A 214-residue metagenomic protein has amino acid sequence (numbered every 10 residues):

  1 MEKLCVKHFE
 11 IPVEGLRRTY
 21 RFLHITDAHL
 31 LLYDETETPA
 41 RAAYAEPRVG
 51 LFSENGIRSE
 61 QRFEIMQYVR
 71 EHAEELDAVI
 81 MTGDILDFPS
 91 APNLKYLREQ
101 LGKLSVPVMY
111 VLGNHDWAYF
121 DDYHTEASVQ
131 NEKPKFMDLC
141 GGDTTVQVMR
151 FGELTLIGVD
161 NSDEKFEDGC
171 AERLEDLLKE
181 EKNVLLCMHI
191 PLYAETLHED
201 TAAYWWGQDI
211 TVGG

Functional and structural regions predicted by a protein language model:
M1-P92: N-terminal active-site segment of His-dependent metallophosphoesterases
C5-E14, A91-N183, A203-G213: Extended active-site neighborhood of metal-dependent phosphoesterases/phosphodiesterases
H24-T26, A78-D84, V108-N114, V159-D160 (+1 more regions): Active-site neighborhood of phospho(di)ester-bond hydrolases with catalytic His/Asp-centered motifs
A28-L30, I85-F88, N114-A118, S162-K165 (+1 more regions): Solvent-exposed loop/turn segments at secondary-structure junctions within structured extracellular/periplasmic domains
Y33-T38, F120-T125, T196-T201: Short aromatic-enriched loop/helix-cap "lid" or pocket-rim segments at secondary-structure transitions that line
T36-I57, A127-K133, A202-G214: Charged, glycine/proline-rich intrinsically disordered loops and linkers
F52-R58, Y110-N114, G141-D143, L186-Y193: Short C-terminal domain-edge/linker segments immediately following a structured domain
E181-A202: Short acidic, glycine-rich surface-loop motifs adjacent to enzyme active sites
